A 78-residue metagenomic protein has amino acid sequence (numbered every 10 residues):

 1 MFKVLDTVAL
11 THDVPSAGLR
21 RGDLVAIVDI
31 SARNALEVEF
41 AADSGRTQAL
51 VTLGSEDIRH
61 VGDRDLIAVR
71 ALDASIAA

Functional and structural regions predicted by a protein language model:
F2-R64: Basic/aromatic-rich interaction segments and small domains that mediate binding to polyanionic partners
D63-A78: Long, low-complexity intrinsically disordered regions
